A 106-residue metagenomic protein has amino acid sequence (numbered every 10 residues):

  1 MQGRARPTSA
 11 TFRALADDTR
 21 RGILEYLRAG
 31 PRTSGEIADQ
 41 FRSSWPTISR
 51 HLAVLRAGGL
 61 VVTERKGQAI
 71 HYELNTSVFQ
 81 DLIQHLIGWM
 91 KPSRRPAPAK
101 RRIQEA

Functional and structural regions predicted by a protein language model:
M1-P7, E25, T76-A106: Amphipathic alpha-helical dimerization/coiled-coil segments that flank or bridge DNA-binding/regulatory modules
Q2, R6-P46, K66-F79: N-terminal helix-turn-helix DNA-binding core of bacterial DNA-binding proteins
S49: Conserved catalytic core of two-component sensor histidine kinases
L52-A53: Short, hydrophobic-biased segments on the C-terminal half of alpha helices that form "recognition helices"
G59: Glycine-centered, phosphate/nucleic-acid-interacting loop/turn motifs that mediate DNA/RNA or nucleotide
T63: Short beta-strand "wing" residues that participate in macromolecule-binding interfaces
